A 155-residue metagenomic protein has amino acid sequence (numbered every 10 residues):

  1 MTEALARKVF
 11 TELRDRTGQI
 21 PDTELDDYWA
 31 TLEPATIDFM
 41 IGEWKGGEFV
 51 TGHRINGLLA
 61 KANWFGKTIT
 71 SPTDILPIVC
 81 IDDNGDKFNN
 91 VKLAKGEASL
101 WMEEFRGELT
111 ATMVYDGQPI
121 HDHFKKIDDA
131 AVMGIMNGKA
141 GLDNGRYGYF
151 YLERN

Functional and structural regions predicted by a protein language model:
M1-S99, N155: Amphipathic/hydrophobic helical signal segments and adjacent flexible N-terminal regions that mediate secretion
G42, A111, V132, F150: A broad, low-specificity signal marking well-ordered, structured residues that form hydrophobic/aromatic
E43-R54, R106, P119-H121, G141-R146: Soluble, non-transmembrane catalytic domains of enzymes that act on hydrophobic metabolites at membranes
G46, A111-G117, G134-K139: Short beta-strand segments that buttress and anchor functional surface loops
F49, K125, N137: Surface loops and adjacent helix of pleckstrin homology
D74-H121, K125-A130: Contiguous, well-ordered beta-strand patches that form the walls/edges of small beta-barrel/beta-sandwich domains
G138-N155: Edge beta-strand at a domain terminus
